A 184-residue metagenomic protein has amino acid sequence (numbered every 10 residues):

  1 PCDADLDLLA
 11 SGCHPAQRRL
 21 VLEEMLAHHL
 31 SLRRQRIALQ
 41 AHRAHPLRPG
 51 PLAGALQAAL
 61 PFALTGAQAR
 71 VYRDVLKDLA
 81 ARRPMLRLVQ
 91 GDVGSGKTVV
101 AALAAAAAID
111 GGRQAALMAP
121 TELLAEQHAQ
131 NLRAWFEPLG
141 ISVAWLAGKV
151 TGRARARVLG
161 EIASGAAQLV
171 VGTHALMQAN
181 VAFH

Functional and structural regions predicted by a protein language model:
P1-A59: Upstream accessory/linker segments immediately N-terminal to the RecA-like ATPase cores of bacterial MutS and a subset
H42-Q90: Conserved pre-motif I regulatory segment
A81, A107-G111, F136-L139, G160-G165 (+1 more regions): Conserved catalytic network of the ASCE P-loop NTPase/AAA+ motor domain
L86, V100-A129, E137-S142: Conserved SF1/SF2 helicase motif Ia
G96: Conserved glycine(s) of the Walker
E126-P138, A154-E161: Short amphipathic alpha-helical segment within the helicase RecA-like ATPase core that mediates nucleic-acid
L146-V170, M177-H184: Conserved motor-coupling elements within RecA-like helicase/translocase cores
